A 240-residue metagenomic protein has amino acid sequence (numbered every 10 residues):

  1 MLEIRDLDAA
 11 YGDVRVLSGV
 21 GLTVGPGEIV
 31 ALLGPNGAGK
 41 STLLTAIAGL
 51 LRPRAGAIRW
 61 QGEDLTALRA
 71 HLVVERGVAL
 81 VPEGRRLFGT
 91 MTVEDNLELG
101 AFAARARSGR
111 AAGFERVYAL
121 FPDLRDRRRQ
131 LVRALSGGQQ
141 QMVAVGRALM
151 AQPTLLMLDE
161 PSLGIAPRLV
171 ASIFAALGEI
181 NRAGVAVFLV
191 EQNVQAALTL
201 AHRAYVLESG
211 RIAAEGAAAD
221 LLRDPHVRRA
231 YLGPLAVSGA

Functional and structural regions predicted by a protein language model:
G12, L68, V93-A112, L120-R125 (+2 more regions): ABC-type ATPase nucleotide-binding domains, specifically the catalytic core motifs of the NBD
L33-P35: The feature captures the beta-strand-to-loop junction immediately N-terminal to the Walker
A48: Helix-to-loop junction immediately C-terminal to a conserved catalytic motif
G56-E63, R76, G109-F114: Conserved ABC transporter NBD signature motif
L131-L135: Conserved ABC ATPase signature
A148-L149: ABC ATPase C-loop
